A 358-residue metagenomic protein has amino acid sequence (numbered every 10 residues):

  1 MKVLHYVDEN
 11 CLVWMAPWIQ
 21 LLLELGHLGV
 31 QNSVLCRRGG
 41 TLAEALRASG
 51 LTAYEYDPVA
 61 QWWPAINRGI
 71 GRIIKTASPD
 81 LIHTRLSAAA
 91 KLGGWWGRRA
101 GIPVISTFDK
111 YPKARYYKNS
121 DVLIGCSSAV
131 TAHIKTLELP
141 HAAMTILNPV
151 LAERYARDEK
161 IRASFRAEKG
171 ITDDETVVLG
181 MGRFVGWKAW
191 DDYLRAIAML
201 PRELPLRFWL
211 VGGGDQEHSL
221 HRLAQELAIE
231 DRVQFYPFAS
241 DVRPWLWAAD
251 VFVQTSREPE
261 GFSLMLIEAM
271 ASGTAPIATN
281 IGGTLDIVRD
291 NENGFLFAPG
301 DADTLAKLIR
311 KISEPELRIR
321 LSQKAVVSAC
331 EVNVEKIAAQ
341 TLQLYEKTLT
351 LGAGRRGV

Functional and structural regions predicted by a protein language model:
L12-L23, T176-M199, D215-R222, L264 (+1 more regions): A conserved mid-protein helix/loop that constitutes part of the nucleotide-sugar donor-binding site
V34-C36, A275-A278, V288: Short hydrophobic beta-strand element within catalytic cores of glycosyltransferases and related nucleotide-activated
W63, T84-A90, F108: Short His-centered aromatic/hydrophobic patch
D121-K160, R355: Donor nucleotide-sugar binding/catalytic pocket of nucleotide-sugar-dependent glycosyltransferases
A156-I171, S322, G354-G357: A short helix/loop element that forms part of the nucleotide-sugar donor recognition site in Leloir-type
A167, L317-E331, Q340-Q343, K347: A short, well-ordered alpha-helix in the C-terminal region of glycosyltransferases
Q216-S219, E230-A239, W245, F295-L296: Active-site donor-binding acidic/aromatic loop of nucleotide-activated sugar and phosphosugar transferases involved
D290-N291, F295-A302, K311-E316, C330: Conserved acidic donor-binding segment of nucleotide-sugar-dependent glycosyltransferases
